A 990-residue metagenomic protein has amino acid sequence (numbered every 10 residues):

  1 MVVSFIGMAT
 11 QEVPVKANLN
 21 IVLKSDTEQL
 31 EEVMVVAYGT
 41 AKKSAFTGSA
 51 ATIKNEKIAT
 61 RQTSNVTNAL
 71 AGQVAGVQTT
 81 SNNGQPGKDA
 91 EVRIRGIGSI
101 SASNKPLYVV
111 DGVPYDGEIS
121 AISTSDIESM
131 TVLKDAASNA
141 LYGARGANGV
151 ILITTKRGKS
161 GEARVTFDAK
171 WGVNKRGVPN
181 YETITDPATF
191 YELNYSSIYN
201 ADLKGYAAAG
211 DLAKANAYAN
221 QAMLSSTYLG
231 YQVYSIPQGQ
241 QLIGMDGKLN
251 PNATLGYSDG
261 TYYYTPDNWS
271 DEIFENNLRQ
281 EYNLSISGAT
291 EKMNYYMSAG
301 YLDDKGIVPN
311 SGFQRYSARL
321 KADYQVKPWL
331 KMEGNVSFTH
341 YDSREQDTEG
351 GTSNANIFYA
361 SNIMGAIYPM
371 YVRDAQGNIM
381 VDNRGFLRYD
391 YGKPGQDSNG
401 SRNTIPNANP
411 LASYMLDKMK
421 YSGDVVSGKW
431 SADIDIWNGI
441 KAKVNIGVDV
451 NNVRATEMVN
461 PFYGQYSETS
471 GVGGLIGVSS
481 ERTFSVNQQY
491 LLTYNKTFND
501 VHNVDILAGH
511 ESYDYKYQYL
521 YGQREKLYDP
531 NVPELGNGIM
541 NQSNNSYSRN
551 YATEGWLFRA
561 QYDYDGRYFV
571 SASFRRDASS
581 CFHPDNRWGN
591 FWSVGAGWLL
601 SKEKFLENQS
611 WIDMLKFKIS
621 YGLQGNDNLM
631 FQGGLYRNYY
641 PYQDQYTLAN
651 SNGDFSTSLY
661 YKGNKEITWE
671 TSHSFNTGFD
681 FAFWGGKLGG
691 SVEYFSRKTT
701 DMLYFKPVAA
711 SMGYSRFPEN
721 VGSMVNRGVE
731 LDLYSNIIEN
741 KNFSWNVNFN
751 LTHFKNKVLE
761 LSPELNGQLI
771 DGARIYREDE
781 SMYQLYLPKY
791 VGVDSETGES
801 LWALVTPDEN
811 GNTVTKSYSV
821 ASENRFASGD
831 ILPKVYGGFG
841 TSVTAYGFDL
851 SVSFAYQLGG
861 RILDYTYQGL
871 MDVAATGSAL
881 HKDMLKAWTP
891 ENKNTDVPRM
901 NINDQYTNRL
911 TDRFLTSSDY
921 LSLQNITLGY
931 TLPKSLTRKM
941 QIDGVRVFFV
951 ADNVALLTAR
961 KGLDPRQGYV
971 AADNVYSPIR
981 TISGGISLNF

Functional and structural regions predicted by a protein language model:
M1-R319, Y324-K327, K331-E333, T339 (+9 more regions): Short, small/polar-rich motifs associated with maturation and membrane association, primarily at protein termini
V3, S25, G146, G288-K292 (+6 more regions): A generic beta-sheet turn/junction motif
K43-A45, L141-G143, G161-E162, K175-V178 (+5 more regions): Switch/connector loops and helix/strand junctions flanking conserved nucleotide-binding motifs in nucleotide-processing
I58-T63, I97, N104-K105, R315 (+9 more regions): Extracellular/periplasmic, surface-exposed regions of secreted and cell-surface proteins
N180, T185-L249, T339-N399, S512 (+5 more regions): A surface-exposed, glycine/aromatic-enriched loop/edge motif typical of exported proteins
P251-Y262, V459, Y463, S467 (+7 more regions): Surface-exposed, extracytoplasmic segments of Gram-negative outer-membrane nutrient-acquisition systems
I286-Y295, A299, S842-A845, Y920-L932: Hydrophobic/aromatic-rich, well-ordered segments within soluble, folded domains that form packed cores
Q376, S828, F839: Aromatic-residue-lined binding/catalytic grooves and analogous aromatic/hydrophobic interfacial grooves in multimeric
